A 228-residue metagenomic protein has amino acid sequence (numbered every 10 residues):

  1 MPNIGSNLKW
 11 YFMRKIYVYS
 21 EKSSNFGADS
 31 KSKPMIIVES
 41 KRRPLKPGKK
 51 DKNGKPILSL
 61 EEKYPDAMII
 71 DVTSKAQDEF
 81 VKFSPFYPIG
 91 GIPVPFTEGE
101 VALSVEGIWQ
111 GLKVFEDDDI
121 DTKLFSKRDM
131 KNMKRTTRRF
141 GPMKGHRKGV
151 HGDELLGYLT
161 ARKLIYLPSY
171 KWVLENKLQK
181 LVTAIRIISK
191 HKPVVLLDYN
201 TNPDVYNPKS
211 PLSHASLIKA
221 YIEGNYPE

Functional and structural regions predicted by a protein language model:
R14-E228: Charged, low-complexity intrinsically disordered segments
